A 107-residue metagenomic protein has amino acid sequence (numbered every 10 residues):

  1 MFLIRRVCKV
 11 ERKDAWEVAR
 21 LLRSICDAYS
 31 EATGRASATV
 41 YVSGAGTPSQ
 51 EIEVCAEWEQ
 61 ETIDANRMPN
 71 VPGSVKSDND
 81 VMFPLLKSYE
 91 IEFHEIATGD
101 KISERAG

Functional and structural regions predicted by a protein language model:
M1-F2, A19, K101: General helical secondary-structure elements
F2-C8, A38-P72, R105-G107: Short, well-ordered beta-strand segments in beta-rich or mixed alpha/beta enzyme and ligand-binding folds
K9-R20: Short, surface-exposed ligand-recognition loops at beta-strand->loop->(often short) alpha-helix junctions that present
D14-W16, T62-D64, G99: Residue-level signal for secondary-structure boundary sites
A15-W16, C26-A28, V42-G44: Intrinsically disordered, low-complexity segments enriched in polar/charged residues with Gly/Pro, especially when
S24-T39, E57-F93: An amphipathic, aromatic/His-enriched active-site/gating alpha helix that lines ligand/cofactor pockets
A32, V42-G44, A97: Intrinsically disordered, low-complexity segments enriched in small/polar residues
H94-G107: Short, low-order "capping/linker" segments at domain edges
